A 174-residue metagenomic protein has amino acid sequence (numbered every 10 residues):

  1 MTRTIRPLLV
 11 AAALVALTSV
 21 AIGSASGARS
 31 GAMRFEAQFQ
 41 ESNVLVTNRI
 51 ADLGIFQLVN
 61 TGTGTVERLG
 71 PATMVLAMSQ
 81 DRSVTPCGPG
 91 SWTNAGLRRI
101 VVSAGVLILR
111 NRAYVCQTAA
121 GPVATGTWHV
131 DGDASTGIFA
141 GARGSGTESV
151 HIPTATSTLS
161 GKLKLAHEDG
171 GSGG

Functional and structural regions predicted by a protein language model:
M1-V10: Bacterial N-terminal signal peptides that target proteins for export
V10-V20: Bacterial N-terminal signal peptides
L14, G23-A28: Short, low-complexity disordered leader/linker segments with a strong preference for bacterial N-terminal type II
S26-G174: Beta-strand-enriched cores of mature, soluble protein domains
